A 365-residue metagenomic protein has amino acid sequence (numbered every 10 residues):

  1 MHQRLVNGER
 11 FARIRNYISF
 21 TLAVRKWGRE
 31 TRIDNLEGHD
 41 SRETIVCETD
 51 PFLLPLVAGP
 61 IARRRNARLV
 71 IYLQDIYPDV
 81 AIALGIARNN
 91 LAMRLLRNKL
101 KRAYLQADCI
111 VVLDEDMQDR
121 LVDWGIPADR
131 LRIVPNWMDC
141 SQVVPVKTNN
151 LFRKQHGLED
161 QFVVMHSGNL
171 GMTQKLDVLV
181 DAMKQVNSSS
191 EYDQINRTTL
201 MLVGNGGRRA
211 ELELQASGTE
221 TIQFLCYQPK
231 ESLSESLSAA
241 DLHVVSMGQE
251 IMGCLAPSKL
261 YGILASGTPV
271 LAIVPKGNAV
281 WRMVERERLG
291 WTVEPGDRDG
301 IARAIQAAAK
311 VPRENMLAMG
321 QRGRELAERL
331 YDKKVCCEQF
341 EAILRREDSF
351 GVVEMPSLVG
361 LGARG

Functional and structural regions predicted by a protein language model:
L53-L56, P60-R64, R68, N90-I110: Membrane-proximal helix-turn-helix segments that form the acceptor-binding/catalytic region of lipid-linked
D116, W137: Carbohydrate-associated surface elements
V144-G157, E314, L358: A short helix/loop element that forms part of the nucleotide-sugar donor recognition site in Leloir-type
L158-Q174, V180-K184: Conserved donor-binding/catalytic core segment of Leloir-type glycosyltransferases
Q174, Y227-S238, H243-L264, P269-R282 (+1 more regions): Nucleotide-sugar-dependent
S190, I195-T199, V203-G204, R209-S234: Nucleotide-activated donor-binding/catalytic signature segment of Leloir-type glycosyltransferases, i.e., the conserved
P275-A307: Change "using UDP/GDP/dTDP sugars" to "using nucleotide sugars
A307, E314-R329: A short, well-ordered alpha-helix in the C-terminal region of glycosyltransferases
